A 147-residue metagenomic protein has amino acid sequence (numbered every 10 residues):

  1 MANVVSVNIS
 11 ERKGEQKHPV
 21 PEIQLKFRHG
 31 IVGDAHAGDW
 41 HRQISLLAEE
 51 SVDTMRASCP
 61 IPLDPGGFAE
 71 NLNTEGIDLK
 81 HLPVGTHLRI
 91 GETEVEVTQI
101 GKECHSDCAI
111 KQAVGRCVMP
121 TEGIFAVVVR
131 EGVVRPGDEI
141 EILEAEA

Functional and structural regions predicted by a protein language model:
M1-A147: Metal-cofactor-dependent catalytic cores
